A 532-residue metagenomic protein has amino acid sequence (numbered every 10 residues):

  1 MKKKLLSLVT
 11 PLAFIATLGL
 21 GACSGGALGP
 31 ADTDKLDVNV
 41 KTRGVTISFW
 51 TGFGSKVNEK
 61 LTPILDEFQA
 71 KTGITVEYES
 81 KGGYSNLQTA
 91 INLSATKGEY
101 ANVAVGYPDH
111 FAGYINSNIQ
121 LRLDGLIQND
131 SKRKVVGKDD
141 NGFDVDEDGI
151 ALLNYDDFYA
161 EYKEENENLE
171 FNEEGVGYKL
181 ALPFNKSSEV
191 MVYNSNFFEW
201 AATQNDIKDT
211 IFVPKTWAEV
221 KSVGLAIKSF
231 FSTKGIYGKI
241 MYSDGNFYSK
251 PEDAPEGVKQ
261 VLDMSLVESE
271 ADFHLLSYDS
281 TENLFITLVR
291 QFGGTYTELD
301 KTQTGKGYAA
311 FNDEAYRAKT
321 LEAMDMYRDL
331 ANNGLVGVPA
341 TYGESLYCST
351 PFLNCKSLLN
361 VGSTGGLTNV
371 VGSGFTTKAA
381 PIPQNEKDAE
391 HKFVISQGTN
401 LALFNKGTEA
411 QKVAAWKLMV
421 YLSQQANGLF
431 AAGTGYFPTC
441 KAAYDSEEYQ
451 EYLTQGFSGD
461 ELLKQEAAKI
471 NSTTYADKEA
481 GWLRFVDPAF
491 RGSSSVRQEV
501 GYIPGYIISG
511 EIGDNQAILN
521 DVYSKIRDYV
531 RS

Functional and structural regions predicted by a protein language model:
M1-I47, A70, N520-S532: Short, low-complexity disordered leader/linker segments with a strong preference for bacterial N-terminal type II
D32-K41, D109-V190, S243-E268, K378-I382 (+2 more regions): Hinge/lid segment of periplasmic solute-binding proteins
N39, D124-Y155, F212, M264-E270 (+6 more regions): Short, solvent-exposed loop/beta-turn-alpha elements that line the ligand-binding surface or hinge of extracytoplasmic
S48, D66, K71, T75-V76 (+4 more regions): Extracytoplasmic/periplasmic substrate-recognition and gating elements
E67-Y162, E199-D206, P351, L359: Extracytoplasmic "Venus flytrap"/periplasmic binding protein-like
K163-M191, E199, A218-A309: Extracytoplasmic/periplasmic solute-binding protein
K221-A226, T287-V289, L299-Y342, I382: Glycine-centered hinge/linker elements that transmit conformational signals in sensory and ligand-binding systems
G459-I526, V530: C-terminal capping/gating helix-and-loop segments adjacent to ligand/active sites or protein-protein/ligand interfaces
